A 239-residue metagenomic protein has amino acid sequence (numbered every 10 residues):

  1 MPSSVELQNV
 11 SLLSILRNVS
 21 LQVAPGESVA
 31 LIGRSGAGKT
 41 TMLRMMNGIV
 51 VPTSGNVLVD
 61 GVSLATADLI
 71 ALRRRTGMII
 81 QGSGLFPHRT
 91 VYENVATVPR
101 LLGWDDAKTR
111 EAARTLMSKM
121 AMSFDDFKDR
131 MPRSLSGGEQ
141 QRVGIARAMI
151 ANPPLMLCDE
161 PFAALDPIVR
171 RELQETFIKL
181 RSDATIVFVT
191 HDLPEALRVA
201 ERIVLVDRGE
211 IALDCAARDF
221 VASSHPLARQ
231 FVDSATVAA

Functional and structural regions predicted by a protein language model:
N47: Helix-to-loop junction immediately C-terminal to a conserved catalytic motif
S63-G77, L101, S182, F220-S223: ABC ATPase NBD coupling module
M131-L135, E139: Conserved ABC ATPase signature
M156-D159: Catalytic Walker B motif of ABC-type/P-loop ATPase nucleotide-binding domains
R170-S182: Helical segment within the ABC ATPase nucleotide-binding domain
A196-R198: A short, surface-exposed alpha-helical micro-motif characterized by mixed small hydrophobic and charged/polar residues
R208-G209: Conserved ABC ATPase "signature" C-loop
